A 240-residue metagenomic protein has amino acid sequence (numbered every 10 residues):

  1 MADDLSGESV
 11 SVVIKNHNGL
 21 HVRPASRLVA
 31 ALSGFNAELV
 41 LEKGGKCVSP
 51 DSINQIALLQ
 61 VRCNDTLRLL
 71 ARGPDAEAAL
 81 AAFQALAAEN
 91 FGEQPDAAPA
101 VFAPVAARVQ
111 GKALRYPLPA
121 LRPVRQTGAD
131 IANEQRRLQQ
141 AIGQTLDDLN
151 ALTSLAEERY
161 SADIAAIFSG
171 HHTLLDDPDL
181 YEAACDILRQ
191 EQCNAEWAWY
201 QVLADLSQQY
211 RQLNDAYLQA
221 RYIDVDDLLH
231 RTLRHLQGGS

Functional and structural regions predicted by a protein language model:
M1-G7, S11, N16-N18, R23-N36 (+3 more regions): Non-catalytic, soluble scaffold/interaction modules
